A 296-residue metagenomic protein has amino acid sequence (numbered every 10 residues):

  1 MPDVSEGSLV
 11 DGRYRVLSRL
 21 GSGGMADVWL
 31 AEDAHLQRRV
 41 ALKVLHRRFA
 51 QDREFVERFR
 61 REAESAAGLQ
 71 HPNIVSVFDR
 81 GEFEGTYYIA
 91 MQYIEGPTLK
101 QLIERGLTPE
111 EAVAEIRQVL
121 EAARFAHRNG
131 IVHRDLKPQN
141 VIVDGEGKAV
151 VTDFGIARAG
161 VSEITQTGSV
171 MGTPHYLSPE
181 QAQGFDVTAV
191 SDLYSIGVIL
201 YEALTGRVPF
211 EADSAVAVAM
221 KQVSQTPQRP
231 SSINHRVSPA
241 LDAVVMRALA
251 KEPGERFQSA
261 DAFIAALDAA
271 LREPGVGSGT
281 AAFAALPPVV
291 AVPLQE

Functional and structural regions predicted by a protein language model:
V16-G23, V28: Protein kinase glycine-rich loop
V44-G68: AlphaC helix of the eukaryotic protein kinase fold
R80: Activation-segment/catalytic-loop signature of the eukaryotic protein kinase fold
E84-T98, L102, G106: Conserved short submotifs of the Hanks-type protein kinase catalytic core that shape the nucleotide-binding pocket
E115-I116: Activation segment signature within eukaryotic-like protein kinase domains
L120-I131: Protein kinase catalytic-loop region centered on the HRD/HxD motif
R256: Conserved HRD-motif arginine in the catalytic loop of eukaryotic-like protein kinases
